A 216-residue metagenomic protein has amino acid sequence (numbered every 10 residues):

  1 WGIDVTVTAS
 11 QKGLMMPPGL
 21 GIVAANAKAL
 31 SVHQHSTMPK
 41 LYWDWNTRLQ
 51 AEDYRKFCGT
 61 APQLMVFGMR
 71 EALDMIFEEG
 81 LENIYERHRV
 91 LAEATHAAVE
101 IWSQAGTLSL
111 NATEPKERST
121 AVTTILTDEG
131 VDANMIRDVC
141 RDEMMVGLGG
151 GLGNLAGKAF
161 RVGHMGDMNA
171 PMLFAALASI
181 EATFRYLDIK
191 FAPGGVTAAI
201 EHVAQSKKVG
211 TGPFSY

Functional and structural regions predicted by a protein language model:
W1-Q11: Conserved active-site segment immediately N-terminal to the catalytic lysine that forms the internal aldimine
D4-V5, G21-I22, H96, V122 (+1 more regions): Structural motif
Q11-A98, Y216: Active-site C-terminal subdomain of aminotransferase-like
N83, A94-E129, G151: Conserved small-domain helix->loop->beta segment predominantly found in fold-type I
S119-T127, A133, V146, A159-F160: Claisen-condensing/thiolase-fold acyl-transfer catalytic domains that form or cleave C-C bonds in fatty acid
G130-D138, A170-A175: Short, conserved charged micro-motifs
C140-L148, A182-F184: A common structural junction motif
N154, K158-Y216: PLP-dependent enzyme catalytic core of the Aspartate aminotransferase-like
